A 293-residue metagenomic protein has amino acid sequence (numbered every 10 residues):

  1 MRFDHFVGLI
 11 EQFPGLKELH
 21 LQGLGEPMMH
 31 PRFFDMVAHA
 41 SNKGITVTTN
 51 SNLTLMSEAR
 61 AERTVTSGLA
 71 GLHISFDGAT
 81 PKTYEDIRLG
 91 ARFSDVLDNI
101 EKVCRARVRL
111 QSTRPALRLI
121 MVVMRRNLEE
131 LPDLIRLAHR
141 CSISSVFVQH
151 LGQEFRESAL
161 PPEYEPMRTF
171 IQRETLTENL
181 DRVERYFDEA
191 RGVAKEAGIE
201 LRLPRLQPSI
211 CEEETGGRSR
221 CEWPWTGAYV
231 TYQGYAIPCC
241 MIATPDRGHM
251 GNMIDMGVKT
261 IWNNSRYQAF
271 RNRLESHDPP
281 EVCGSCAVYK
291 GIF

Functional and structural regions predicted by a protein language model:
M1-T48, T54-S67: Conserved Radical SAM active-site core
M1-V7, E11, F34, E62 (+1 more regions): Radical SAM enzyme [4Fe-4S]-AdoMet core and its adjacent flexible, acidic and glycine-rich loops/tails across
G25, N50-N52, L206, E212-E213: Short, flexible loop segments at the rims of nucleotide/cofactor-binding pockets, characterized by
L55, Q153, T260: Active-site micro-motifs of SAM-dependent methyltransferase domains
T215, S219, I242-K290: Membrane-interface junctions of multi-pass transporters
F293: Short Cys/His-rich "knuckle" micro-motifs
